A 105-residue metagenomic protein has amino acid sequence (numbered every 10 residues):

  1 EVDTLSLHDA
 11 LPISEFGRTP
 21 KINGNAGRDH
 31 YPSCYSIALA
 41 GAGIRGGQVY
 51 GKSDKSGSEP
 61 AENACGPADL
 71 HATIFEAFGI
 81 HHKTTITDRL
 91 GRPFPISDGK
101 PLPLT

Functional and structural regions predicted by a protein language model:
E1, A26-D29, E62-C65: Short Gly/Pro-enriched turn/cap motifs at secondary-structure boundaries
E1-D9: Single conserved hydrophobic/aromatic residue that forms the stacking wall/gate of nucleotide- or nucleobase-binding
T4, T19, T73: Ser/Thr-centric signal marking residues that sit in or immediately flank functional binding/regulatory motifs
L7, S33-Y35, D98: Residues that flank catalytic or metal-binding motifs in active/ligand-binding sites
H8-L11, G51: Short beta-strand-alpha-helix junction that forms the catalytic/metal-binding core of metal-dependent nuclease domains
P12-Q48: Histidine-centered active-site microenvironments of extracellular/periplasmic hydrolases and transferases
R45-T105: Membrane-interface soluble catalytic domains
